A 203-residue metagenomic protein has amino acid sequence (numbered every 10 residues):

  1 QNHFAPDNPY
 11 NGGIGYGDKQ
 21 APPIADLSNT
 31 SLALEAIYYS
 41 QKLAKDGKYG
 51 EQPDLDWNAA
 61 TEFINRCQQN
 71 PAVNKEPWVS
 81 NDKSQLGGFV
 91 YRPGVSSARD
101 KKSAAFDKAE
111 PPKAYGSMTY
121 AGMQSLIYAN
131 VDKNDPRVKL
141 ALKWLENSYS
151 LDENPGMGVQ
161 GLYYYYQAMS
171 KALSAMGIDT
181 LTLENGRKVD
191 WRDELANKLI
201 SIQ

Functional and structural regions predicted by a protein language model:
Q1-N197, S201-Q203: An alpha-helical repeat/solenoid feature that recognizes helix-turn-helix modules
